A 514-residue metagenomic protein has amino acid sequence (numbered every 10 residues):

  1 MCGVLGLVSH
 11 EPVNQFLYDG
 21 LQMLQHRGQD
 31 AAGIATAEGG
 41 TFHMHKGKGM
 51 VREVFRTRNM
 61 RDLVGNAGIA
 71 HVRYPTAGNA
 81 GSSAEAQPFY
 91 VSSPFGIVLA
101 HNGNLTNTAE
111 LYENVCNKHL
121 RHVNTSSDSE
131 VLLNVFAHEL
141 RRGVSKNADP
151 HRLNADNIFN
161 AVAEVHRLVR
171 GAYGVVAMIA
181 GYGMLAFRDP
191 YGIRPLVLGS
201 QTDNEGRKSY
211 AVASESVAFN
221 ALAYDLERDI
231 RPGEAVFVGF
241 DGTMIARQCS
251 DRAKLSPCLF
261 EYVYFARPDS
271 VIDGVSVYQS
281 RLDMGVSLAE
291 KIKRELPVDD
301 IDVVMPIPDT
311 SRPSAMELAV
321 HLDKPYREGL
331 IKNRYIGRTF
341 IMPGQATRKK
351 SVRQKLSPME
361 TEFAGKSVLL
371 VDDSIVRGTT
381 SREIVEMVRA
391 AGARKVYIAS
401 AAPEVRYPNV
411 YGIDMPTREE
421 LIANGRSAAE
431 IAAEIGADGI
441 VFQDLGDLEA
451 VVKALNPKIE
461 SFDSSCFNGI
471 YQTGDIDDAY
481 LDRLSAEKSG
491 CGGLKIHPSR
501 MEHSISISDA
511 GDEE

Functional and structural regions predicted by a protein language model:
M1-P232, F237-D302, I307, K395: Conserved short alpha-helical segments that host acidic/polar catalytic motifs at enzyme active sites
A37-G40, I179-G183, I301-P313, R334-I336 (+2 more regions): A glycine-rich phosphate-binding loop feature that marks nucleotide/adenosyl-phosphate handling sites
F55, E130-V135, Y326-G337, E434-V452: A conserved beta-strand->alpha-helix junction
E164, V217-A218, L222-L226, P232-E234 (+5 more regions): Phosphate/diphosphate-binding loops
H166, G181-G183, R188, K208 (+3 more regions): PRPP-dependent phosphoribosyltransferase catalytic core
K208-E215, K254-L255, T339-R353, A393 (+2 more regions): Flexible glycine/proline-rich, aromatic-decorated loop/lid segments
V304-I307, S311-L318, L322, Y326 (+2 more regions): Extended, hydrophobic alpha-helical segments in both membrane/secreted and soluble proteins
V320-V368, T379, R406-P416: Short, glycine/charge-rich flexible loops or terminal/linker lids adjacent to PRPP-binding catalytic cores
